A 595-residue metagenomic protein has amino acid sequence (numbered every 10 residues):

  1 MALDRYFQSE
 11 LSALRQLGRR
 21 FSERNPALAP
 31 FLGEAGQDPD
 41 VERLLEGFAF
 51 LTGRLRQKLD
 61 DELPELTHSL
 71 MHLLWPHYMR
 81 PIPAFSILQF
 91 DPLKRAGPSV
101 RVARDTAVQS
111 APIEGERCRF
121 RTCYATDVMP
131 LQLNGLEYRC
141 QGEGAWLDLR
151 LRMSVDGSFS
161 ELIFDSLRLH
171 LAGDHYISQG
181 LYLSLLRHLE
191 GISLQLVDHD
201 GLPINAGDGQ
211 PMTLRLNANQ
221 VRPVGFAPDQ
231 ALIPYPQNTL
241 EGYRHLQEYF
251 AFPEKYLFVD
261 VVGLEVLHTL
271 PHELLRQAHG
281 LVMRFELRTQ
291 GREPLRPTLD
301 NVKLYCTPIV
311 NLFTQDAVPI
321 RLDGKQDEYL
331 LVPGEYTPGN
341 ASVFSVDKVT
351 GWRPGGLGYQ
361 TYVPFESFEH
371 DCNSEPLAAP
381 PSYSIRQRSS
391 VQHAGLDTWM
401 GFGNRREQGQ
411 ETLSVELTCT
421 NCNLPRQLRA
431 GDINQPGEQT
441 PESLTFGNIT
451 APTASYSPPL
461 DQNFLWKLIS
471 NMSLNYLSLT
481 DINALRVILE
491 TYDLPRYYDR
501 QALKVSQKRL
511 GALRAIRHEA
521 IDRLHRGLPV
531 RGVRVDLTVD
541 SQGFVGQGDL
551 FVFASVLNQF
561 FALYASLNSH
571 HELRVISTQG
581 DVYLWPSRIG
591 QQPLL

Functional and structural regions predicted by a protein language model:
M1, S9, F50-L59, H68-Y78 (+9 more regions): Short linear motifs embedded in intrinsically disordered, proline/glycine-rich low-complexity segments
M1-D200, I204-G209, T213-L216: Extended assembly-interface regions of large multimeric machines
A2-S12, Q16-R19, A35-E46, F50 (+11 more regions): Alpha-helix boundary/N-cap detector
E23, T350-L595: C-terminal domain/tail detector
E34, D40-V41, F48, T52-L59 (+8 more regions): Extracellular ectodomain segments of secreted/surface proteins
F85, A251, K255-V266, Y383-M400: Aromatic sugar-binding surface patches on proteins that engage polysaccharides or sugar-phosphate polymers
T106, A278-R288, T412-T418: Short, aromatic- and glycine-rich surface loops/edge beta-strands on solvent-exposed regions
D156-S374: Short, low-complexity Pro/Thr/Gly
